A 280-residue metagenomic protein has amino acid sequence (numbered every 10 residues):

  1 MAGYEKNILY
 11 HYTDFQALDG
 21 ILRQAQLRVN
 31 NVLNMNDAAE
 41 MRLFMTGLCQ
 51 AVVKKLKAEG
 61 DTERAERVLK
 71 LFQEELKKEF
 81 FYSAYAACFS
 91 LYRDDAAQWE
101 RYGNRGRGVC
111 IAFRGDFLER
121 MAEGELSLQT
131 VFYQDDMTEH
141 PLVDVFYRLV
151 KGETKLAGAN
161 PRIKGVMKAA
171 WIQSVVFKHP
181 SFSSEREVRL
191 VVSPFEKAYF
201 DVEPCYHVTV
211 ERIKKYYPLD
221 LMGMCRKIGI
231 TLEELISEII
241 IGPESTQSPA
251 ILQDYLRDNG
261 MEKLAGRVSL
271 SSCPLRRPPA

Functional and structural regions predicted by a protein language model:
M1-A280: Partner-binding and oligomerization surfaces adjacent to conserved cores of proteins that assemble macromolecular
